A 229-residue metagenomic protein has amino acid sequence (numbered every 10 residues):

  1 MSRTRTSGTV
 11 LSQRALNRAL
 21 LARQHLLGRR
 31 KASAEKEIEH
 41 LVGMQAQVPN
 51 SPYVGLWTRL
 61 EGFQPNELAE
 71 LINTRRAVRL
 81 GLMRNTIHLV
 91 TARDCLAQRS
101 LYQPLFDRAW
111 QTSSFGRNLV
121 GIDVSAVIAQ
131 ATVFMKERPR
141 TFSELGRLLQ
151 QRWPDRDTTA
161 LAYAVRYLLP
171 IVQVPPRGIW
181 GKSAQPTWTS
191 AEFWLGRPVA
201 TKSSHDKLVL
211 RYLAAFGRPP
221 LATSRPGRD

Functional and structural regions predicted by a protein language model:
M1-D229: Long, low-complexity intrinsically disordered regions
